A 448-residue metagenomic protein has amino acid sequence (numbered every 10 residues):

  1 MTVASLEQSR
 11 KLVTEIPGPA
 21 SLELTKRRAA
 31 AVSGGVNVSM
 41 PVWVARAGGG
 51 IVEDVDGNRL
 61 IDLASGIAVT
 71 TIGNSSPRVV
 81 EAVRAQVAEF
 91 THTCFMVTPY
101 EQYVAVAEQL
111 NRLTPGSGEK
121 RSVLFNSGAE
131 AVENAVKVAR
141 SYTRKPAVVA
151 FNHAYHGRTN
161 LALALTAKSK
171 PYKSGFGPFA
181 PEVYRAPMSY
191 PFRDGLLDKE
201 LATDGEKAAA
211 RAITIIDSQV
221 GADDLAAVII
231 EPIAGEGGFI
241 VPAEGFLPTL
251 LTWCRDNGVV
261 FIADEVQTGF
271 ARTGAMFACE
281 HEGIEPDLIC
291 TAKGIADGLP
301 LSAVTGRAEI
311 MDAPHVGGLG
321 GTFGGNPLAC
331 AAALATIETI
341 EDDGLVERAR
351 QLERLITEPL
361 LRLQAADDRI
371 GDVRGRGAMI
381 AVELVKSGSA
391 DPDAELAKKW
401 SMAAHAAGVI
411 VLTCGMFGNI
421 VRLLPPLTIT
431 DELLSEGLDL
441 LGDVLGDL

Functional and structural regions predicted by a protein language model:
M1-L448: Conserved N-terminal phosphate-binding loop of PLP-dependent enzymes in the Aspartate aminotransferase
